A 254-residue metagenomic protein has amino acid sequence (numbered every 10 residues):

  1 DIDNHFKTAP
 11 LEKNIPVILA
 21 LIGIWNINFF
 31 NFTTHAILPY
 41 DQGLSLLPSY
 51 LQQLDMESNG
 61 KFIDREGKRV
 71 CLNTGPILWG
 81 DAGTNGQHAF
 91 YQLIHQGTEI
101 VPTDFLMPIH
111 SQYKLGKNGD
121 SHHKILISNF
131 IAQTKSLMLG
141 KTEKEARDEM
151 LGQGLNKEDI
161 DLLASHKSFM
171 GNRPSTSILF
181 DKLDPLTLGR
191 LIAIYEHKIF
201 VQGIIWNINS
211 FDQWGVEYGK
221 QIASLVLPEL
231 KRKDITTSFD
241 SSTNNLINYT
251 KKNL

Functional and structural regions predicted by a protein language model:
D1-G116, G171, K220-S224, K231-L254: Active-site phosphate/pyrophosphate-binding segments
D1-H5, S58, L93, I125 (+8 more regions): Residues that form generic nucleotide/phosphate-binding pockets
N26-I27, D159, R190-L191: Short, flexible segments with low predicted structural confidence
N73, W79-K182: Helicase-primase coupling helices
R173-W214: Short alpha-helices
Q202-K233: C-terminal structured "cap/appendage" subdomains that terminate the fold
